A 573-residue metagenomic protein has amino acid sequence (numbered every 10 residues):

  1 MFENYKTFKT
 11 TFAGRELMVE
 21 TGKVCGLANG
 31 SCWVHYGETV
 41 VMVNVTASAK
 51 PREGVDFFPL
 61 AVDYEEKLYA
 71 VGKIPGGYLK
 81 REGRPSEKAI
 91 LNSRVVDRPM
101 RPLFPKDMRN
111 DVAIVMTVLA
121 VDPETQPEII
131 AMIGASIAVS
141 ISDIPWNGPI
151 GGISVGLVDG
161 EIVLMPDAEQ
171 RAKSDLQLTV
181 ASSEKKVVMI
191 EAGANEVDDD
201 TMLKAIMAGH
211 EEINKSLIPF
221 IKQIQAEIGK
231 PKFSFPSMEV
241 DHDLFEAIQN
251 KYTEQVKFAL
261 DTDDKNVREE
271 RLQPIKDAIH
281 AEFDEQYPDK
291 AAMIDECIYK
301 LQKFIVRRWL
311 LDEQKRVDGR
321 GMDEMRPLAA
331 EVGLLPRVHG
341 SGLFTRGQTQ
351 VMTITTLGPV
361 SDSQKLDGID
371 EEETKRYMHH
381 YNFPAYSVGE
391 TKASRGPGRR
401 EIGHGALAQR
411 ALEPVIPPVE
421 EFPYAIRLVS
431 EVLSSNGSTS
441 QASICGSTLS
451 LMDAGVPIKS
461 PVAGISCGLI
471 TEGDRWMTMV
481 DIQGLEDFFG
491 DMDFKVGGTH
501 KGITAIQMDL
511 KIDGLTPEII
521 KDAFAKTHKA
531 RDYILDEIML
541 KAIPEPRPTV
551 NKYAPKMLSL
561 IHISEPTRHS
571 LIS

Functional and structural regions predicted by a protein language model:
F2-P236: Long, basic N-terminal domains or extensions that often function in RNA/ssDNA interaction or organelle/cellular
E16, N29-A113, V118-A120, T125 (+4 more regions): Glycine-rich, flexible beta-strand/loop modules in the N-terminal catalytic cores of phosphate-handling
G30-C32, T125-D143, V332-T355, N436-V456 (+2 more regions): Conserved phosphate/anionic-ligand binding catalytic regions in large, soluble enzymes, centered on
K106-V112, N147-P149, S216-F235, N266-V267 (+6 more regions): Flexible, glycine/charged-enriched surface loops at secondary-structure junctions
A135, G403-L412, Y424-D453, I458-L469: Extended, hydrophobic alpha-helical segments in both membrane/secreted and soluble proteins
D143-K257, A454-P548: Mobile "lid/hinge" segments at catalytic clefts and subdomain interfaces of large enzymes
D241-L335, R568: Noncatalytic alpha-helical scaffolds and linker/capping helices
S559-S573: Residue-level detector of conserved catalytic or cofactor/ligand-binding positions in enzyme active sites
